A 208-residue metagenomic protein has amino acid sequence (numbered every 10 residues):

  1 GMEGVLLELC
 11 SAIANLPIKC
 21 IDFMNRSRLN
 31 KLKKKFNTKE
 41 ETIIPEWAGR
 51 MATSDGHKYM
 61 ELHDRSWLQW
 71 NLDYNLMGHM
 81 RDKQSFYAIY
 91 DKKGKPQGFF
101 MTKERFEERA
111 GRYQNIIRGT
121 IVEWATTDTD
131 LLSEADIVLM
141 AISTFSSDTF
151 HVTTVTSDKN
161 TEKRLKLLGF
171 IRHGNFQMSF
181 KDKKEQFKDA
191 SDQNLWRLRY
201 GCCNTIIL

Functional and structural regions predicted by a protein language model:
G1-R28, N75-L76, S85, K92 (+1 more regions): Active-site/acyl-donor-binding loops of N-acyltransferases
N25-N37: Phosphate/pyrophosphate-recognition segments in soluble nucleotide-handling domains
K34-W124: A conserved beta-strand-loop-helix scaffold within acyl/acetyltransferase catalytic domains
